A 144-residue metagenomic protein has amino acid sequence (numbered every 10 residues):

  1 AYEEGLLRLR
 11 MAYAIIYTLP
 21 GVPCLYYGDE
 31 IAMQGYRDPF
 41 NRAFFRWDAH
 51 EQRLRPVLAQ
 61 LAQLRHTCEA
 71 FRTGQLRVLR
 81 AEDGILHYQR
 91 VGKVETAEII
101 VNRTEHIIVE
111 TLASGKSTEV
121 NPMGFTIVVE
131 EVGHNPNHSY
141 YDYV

Functional and structural regions predicted by a protein language model:
A1-V144: Active-site and adjacent substrate-binding regions of carbohydrate-active enzymes
